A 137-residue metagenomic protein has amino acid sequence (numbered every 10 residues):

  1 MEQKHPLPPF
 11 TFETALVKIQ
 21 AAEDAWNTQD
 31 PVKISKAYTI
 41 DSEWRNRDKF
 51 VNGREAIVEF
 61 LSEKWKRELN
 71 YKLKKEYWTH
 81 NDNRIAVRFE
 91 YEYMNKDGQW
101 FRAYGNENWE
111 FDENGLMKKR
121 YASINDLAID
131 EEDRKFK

Functional and structural regions predicted by a protein language model:
M1-I40: Short, low-complexity N-terminal intrinsically disordered segments enriched in polar/charged residues
E2-F10, E59-K137: A beta-strand edge to alpha-helix "cap/lid" segment located at domain peripheries
K18, A25-T28, R45, A56 (+1 more regions): Short alpha-helical scaffold segments that flank and stabilize functional sites
E23, K49, Y77-T79: Structured beta->alpha junctions
D30, S42, L69-K72: Secondary-structure boundary/capping signal
E43-W65: Short solvent-exposed beta->alpha transition segments
